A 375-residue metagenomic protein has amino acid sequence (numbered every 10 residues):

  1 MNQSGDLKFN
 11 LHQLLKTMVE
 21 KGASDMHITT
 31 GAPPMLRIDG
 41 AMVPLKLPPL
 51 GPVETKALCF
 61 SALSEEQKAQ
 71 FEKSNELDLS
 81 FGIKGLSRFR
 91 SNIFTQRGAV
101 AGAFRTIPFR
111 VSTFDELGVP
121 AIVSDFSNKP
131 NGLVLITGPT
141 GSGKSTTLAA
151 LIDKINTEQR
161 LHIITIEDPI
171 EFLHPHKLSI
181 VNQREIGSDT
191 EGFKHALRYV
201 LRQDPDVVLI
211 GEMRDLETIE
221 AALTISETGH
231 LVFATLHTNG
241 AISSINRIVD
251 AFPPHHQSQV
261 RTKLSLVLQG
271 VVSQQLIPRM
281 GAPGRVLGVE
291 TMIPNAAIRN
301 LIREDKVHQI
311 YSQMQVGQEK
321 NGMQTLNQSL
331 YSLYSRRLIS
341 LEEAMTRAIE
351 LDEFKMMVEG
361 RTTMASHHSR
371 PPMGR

Functional and structural regions predicted by a protein language model:
M1-R375: Short, flexible helix-loop junctions that flank or precede catalytic/ligand sites
